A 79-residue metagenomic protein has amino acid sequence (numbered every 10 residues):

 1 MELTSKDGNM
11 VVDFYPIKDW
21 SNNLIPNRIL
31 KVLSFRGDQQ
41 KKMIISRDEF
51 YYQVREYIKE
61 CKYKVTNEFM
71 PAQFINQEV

Functional and structural regions predicted by a protein language model:
M1, I75-V79: Short intrinsically disordered terminal tails
M1-L3, L30: Short, hydrophobic/aromatic-rich segments at coil-to-beta transitions
V11-A72: Acidic, low-complexity, intrinsically disordered interaction modules
